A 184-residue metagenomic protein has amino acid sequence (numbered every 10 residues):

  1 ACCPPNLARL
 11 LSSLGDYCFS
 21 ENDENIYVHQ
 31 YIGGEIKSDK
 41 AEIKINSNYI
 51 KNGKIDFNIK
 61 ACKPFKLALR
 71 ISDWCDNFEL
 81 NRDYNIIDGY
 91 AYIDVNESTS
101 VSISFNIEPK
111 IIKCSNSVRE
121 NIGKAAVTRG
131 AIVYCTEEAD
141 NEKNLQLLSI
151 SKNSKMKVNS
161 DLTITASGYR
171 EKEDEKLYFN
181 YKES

Functional and structural regions predicted by a protein language model:
A1-N52, S104-S184: C-terminal beta-rich recognition modules with glycine/proline-rich loops and embedded aromatic residues
K51-G53, K63, W74, N85-G89 (+1 more regions): Residues that act as N-cap/strand-start positions at coil-to-secondary-structure junctions
G53-I59, V101: Short, well-ordered beta-strand segments enriched in hydrophobic/aromatic residues
K54-D56, K66, N77, Y90 (+2 more regions): Short, acidic/polar N-cap/turn motifs at the starts of alpha helices
N58, K63-S72: Surface-exposed beta-strand/loop patches in extracellular or lumenal glycoproteins
C62, G89, N96-S98, R129-I132: Tight coil/turn sites that cap or link beta-strands
F65-A68, I93-K110: C-terminal beta-strand-rich structural cap/linker in extracellular carbohydrate-active enzymes
C75-D94, K110-S117: Solvent-exposed beta-strand/loop surfaces of large extracellular or lumenal domains
